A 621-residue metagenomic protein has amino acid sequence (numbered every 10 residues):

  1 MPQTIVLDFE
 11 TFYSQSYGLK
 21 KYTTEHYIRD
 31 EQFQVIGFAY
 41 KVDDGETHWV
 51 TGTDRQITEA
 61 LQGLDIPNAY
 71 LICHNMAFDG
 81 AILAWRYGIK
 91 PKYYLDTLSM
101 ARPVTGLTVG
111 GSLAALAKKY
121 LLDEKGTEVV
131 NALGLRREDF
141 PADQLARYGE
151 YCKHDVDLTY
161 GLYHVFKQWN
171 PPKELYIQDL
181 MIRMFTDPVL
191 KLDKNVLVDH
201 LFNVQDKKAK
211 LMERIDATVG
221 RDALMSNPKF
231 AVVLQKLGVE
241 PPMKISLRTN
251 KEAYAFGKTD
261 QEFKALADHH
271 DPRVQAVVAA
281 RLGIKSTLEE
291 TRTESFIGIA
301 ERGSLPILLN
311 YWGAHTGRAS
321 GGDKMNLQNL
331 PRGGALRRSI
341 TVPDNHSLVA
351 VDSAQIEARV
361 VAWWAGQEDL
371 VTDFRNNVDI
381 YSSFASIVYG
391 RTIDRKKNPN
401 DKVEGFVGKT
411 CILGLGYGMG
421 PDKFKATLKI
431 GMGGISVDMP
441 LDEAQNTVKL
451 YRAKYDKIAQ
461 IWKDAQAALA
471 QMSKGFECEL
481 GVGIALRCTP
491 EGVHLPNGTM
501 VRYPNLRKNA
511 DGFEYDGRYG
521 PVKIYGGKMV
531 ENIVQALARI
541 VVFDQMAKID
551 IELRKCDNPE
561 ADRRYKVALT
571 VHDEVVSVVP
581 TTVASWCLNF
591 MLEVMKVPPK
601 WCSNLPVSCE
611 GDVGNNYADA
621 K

Functional and structural regions predicted by a protein language model:
M1-E10, Q15-Y17, F33, A39 (+7 more regions): Conserved "right-hand" nucleotidyltransferase catalytic core of DNA-directed polymerases
L7, C73-H74, L95-L98, V342-I356 (+1 more regions): Conserved catalytic palm subdomain of right-hand nucleotidyl-transferase polymerases, strongest for RNA-directed enzymes
F33-Y40, D44-E59, G63-Q168, Q178-L180 (+1 more regions): Active-site-proximal helix-loop-helix substrate-binding element of RNase H-like nuclease domains
A77-I89, R102-V104, A231-G238, A354-E368 (+1 more regions): Short active-site loop/helix that positions an aromatic residue
F166-Q178, V541-V575: Active-site palm subdomain of RNA-directed nucleic acid polymerases
E240, R302, Y311, G390-N558 (+2 more regions): Conserved catalytic core of nucleic-acid polymerases
L308-R395: Function-dense linear segments that define catalytic or interfacial modules in macromolecule-processing proteins
C587-M595: Short amphipathic alpha-helices in soluble, non-transmembrane regions that often serve as interface/regulatory elements
